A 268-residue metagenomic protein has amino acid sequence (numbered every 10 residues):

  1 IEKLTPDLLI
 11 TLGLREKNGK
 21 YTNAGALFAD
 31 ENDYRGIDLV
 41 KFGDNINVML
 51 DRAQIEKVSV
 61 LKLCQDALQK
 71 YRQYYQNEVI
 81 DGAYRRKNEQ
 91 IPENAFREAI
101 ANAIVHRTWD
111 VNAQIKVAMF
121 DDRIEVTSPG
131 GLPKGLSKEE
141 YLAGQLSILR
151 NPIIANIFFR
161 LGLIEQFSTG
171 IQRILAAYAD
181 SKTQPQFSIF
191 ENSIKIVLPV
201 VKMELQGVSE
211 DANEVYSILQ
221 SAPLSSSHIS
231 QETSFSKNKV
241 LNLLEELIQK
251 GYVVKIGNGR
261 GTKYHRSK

Functional and structural regions predicted by a protein language model:
I1-A113, M119-G130, K134-G135, E139-S147 (+1 more regions): Active-site helix-to-loop segments that bind/position phosphate- or nucleotide-bearing substrates and donors across
N94, K138-T183: ATP phosphate-binding glycine-rich loop and adjacent ATP-lid/helix-beta elements within ATP-binding kinase/ATPase
F120, F190, N258-R260: Structural motif
E191-Y216: Conserved alpha/beta core segments of nucleic-acid transaction machinery
G207-F235: Short amphipathic alpha-helical interface segments
V208-S209, K255-K268: Short, cationic-aromatic polyanion-contact patches
F235-I248: Short amphipathic alpha-helical interaction segments
G251: Glycine-centered, phosphate/nucleic-acid-interacting loop/turn motifs that mediate DNA/RNA or nucleotide
